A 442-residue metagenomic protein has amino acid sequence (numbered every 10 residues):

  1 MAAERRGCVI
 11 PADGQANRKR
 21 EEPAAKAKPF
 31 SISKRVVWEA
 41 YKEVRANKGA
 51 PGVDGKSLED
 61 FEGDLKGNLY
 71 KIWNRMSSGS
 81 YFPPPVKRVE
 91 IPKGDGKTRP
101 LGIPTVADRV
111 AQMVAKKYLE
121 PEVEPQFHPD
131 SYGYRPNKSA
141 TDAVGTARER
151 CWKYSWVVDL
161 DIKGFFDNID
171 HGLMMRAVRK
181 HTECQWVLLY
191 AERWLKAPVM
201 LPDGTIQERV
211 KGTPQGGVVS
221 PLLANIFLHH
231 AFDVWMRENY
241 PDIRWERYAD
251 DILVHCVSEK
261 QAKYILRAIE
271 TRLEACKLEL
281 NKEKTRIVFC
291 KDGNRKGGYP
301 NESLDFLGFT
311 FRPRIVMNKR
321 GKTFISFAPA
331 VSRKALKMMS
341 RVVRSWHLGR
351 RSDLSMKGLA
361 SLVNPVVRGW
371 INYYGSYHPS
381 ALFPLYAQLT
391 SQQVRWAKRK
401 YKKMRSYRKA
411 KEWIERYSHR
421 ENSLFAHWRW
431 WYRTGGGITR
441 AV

Functional and structural regions predicted by a protein language model:
M1-K66: Non-catalytic, polymerase-adjacent accessory regions of viral genome-replication enzymes
I32-R35, P83-V89, G94, L195 (+2 more regions): Core structural elements
A50, D60-P85: Amphipathic alpha-helical blocks
R75-E90, G94, Q126-V144, R148-K291 (+1 more regions): Conserved polymerase palm-domain catalytic core
K196, C276-S352: A conserved non-catalytic segment of reverse transcriptases and RNA-directed RNA polymerases corresponding to the late
Y248, T285-G293, L362-V366, P384-T390 (+1 more regions): A glycine-rich phosphate-binding loop feature that marks nucleotide/adenosyl-phosphate handling sites
L359-M404: Non-catalytic, peripheral interaction segments enriched in hydrophobic/basic residues
Q388, Q392, A397-V442: Extended C-terminal regions of large enzymes
